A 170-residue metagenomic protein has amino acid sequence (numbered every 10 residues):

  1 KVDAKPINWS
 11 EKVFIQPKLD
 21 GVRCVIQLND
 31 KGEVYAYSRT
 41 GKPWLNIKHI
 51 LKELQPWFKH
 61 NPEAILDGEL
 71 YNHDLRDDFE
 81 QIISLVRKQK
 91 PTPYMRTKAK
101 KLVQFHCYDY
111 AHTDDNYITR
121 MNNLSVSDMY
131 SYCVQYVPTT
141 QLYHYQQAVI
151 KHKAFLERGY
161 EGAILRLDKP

Functional and structural regions predicted by a protein language model:
K1-K5: Short, basic/low-complexity N-terminal boundary segments at the transition from targeting/disordered tails
P6-C133: Covalent nucleotidyltransferase
Q16, V137-T140: Short amphipathic
T139-P170: Amphipathic alpha-helical
